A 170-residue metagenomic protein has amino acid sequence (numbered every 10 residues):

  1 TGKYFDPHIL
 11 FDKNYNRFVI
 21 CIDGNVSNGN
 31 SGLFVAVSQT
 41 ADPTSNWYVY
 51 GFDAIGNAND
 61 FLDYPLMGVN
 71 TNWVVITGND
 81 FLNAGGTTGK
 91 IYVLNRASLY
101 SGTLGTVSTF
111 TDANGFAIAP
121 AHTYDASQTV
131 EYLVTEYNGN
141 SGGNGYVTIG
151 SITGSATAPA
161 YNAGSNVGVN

Functional and structural regions predicted by a protein language model:
T1-N170: C-terminal PAP-associated
